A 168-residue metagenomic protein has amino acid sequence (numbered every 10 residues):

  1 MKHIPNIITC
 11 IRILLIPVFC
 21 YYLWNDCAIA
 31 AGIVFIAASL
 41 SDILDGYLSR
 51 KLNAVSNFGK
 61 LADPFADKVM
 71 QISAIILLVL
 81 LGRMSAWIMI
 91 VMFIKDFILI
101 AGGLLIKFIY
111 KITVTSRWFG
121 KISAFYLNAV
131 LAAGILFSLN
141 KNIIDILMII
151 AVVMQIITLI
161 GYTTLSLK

Functional and structural regions predicted by a protein language model:
M1-K168: Alpha-helical transmembrane bundles and membrane-interface segments of multipass inner-membrane proteins
